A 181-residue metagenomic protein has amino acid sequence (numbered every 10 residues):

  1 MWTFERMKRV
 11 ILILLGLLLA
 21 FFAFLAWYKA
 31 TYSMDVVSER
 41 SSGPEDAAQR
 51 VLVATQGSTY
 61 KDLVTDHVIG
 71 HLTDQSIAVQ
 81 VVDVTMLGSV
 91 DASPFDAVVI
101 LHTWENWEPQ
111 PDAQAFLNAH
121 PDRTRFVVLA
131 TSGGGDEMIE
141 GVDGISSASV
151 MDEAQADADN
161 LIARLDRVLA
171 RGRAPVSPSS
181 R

Functional and structural regions predicted by a protein language model:
M1-M7: Short, Lys/Arg-rich N-terminal segment immediately upstream of the first membrane anchor
K8-W27: Hydrophobic membrane-insertion alpha-helices, especially the h-region of bacterial N-terminal signal peptides
F21-A48, D74-Q75, H102, E108-R181: FMN-binding flavodoxin-like domain, especially the glycine-rich phosphate-binding loop
A47-A78: Short, charged N-terminal beta->alpha structural module
A54-T65, A92, N106-Q110, M151-A158: Solvent-exposed, acidic/flexible segments
V68, V82, H102: Surface-exposed acidic loop/strand-edge motifs in secreted or periplasmic proteins that form small linear binding
Q75-D91: A short, well-structured beta->alpha microelement
A97-V99: Structural motif
